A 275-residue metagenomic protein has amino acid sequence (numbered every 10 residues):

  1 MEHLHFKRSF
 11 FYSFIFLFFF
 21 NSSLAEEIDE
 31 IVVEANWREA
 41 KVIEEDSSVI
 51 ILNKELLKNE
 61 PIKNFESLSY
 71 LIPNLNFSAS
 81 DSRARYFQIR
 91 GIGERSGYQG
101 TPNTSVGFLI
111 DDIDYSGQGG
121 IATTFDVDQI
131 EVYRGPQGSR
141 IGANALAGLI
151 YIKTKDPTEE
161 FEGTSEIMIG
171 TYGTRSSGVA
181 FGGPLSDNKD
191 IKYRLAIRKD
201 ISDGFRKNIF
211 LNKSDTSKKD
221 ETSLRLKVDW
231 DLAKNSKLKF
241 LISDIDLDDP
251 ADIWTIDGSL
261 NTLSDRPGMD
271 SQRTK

Functional and structural regions predicted by a protein language model:
E30-K58, R85-Q88, V106: N-terminal periplasmic "start-of-domain" segments of outer-membrane beta-barrel proteins
V49, L57, L68-S69, I130-G135 (+2 more regions): Non-catalytic regulatory/gating segments with a bias toward low-complexity or hydrophobic composition
F65-E66, Y86-Q88, V132, N144-I167 (+1 more regions): N-terminal periplasmic accessory domains that precede and gate Gram-negative outer-membrane beta-barrel machines
E66, Y70-I113: Extracytoplasmic beta-strand/coil segments of soluble accessory domains associated with Gram-negative outer-membrane
G97-Y98, S105-P136: Short acidic/polar hinge/loop motifs at secondary-structure boundaries that mediate gating or recognition
S116, R134, T154, G183-L185 (+1 more regions): Residue-level signature of outer-membrane beta-barrel architecture
E162-T164, I169-S202, R206-D252: Transmembrane beta-barrel wall of Gram-negative outer-membrane proteins
K237-K275: Flexible loop and strand-edge segments within Gram-negative outer membrane beta-barrel domains
